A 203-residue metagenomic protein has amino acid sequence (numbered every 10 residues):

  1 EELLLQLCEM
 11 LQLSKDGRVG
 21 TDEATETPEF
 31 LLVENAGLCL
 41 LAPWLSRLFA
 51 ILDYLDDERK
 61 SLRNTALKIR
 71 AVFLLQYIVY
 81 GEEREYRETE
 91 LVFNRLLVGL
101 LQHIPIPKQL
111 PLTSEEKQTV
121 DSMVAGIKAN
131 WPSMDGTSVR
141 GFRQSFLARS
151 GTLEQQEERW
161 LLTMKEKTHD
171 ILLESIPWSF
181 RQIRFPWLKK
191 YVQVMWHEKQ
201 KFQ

Functional and structural regions predicted by a protein language model:
E1-Q203: Short, compositionally biased pre-sequence/patch detector
